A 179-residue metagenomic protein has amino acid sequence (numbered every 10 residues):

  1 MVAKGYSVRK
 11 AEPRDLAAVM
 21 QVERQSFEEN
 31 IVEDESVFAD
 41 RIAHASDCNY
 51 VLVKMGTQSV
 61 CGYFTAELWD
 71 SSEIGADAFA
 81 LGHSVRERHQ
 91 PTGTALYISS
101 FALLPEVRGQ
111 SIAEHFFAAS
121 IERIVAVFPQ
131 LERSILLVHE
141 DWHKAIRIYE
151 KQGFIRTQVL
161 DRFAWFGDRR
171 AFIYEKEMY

Functional and structural regions predicted by a protein language model:
G5-V19, L68: A short beta-loop-alpha structural element at the N-terminal edge of CoA-dependent acyl/N-acetyltransferase catalytic
Y6, Q58-Y63, L96: Glycine-rich phosphate/pyrophosphate-binding loop shared by adenosine-nucleotide-utilizing enzymes
E28-G56, Y63-S71, H83-E87: Active-site rim helix/loop that mediates acceptor-substrate recognition in acyltransferases
D47-V51, Y63, S100, I135 (+1 more regions): Short hydrophobic/aromatic beta-strand element in the GNAT-like acyltransferase core that lines or flanks the acyl-donor
T65-S100, R162-G167: Conserved acyl-donor/pantetheine-binding loop and adjacent beta-alpha core of acyl/acetyltransferases and related
L103, G109-I124, K151: Conserved acetyl-CoA-binding loop-helix of GNAT-fold acetyltransferases
P105-R108, L131-I146, R162-R169: Conserved beta-strand-loop-alpha-helix junction that forms the acyl-donor binding cleft
E114, A126, E140-Q158: Conserved active-site alpha-helix within GNAT-family acetyltransferase domains
